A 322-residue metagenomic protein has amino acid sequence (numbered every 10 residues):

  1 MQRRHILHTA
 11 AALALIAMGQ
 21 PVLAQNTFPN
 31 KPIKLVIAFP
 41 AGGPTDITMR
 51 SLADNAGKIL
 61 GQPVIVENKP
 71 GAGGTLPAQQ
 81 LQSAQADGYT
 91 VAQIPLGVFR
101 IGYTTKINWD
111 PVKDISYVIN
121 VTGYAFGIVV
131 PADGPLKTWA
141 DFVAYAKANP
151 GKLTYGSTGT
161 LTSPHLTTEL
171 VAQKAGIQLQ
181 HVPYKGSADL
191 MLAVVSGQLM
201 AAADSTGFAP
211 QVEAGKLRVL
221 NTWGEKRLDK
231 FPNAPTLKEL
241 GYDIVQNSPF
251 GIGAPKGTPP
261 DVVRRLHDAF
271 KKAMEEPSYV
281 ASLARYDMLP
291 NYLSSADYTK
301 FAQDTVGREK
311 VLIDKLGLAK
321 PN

Functional and structural regions predicted by a protein language model:
R3-H8: N-terminal export leaders
A24-D114, K152, G176-A203, Q211 (+2 more regions): N-terminal (or domain-start) structured segment
N30-P32, Q173-K174, P260-N322: An extracytoplasmic/periplasmic, membrane-proximal ligand-sensing/linker region
Q80-Y89, G102-D189, L237, N247-S282: Hinge/capping helix and adjacent helix->loop/strand transition within the periplasmic-binding protein
A92-V98, S157, S187, A203-A209 (+3 more regions): Beta->alpha turn/N-cap motifs
G97-K106, L170-K174, A201-P232, K310: A ligand-binding cleft/hinge motif common to bilobed small-molecule-binding domains
G123, F208-E275, D304-G307, P321: C-terminal lobe and pocket-closing loops of periplasmic/extracytoplasmic Venus-flytrap solute-binding proteins
